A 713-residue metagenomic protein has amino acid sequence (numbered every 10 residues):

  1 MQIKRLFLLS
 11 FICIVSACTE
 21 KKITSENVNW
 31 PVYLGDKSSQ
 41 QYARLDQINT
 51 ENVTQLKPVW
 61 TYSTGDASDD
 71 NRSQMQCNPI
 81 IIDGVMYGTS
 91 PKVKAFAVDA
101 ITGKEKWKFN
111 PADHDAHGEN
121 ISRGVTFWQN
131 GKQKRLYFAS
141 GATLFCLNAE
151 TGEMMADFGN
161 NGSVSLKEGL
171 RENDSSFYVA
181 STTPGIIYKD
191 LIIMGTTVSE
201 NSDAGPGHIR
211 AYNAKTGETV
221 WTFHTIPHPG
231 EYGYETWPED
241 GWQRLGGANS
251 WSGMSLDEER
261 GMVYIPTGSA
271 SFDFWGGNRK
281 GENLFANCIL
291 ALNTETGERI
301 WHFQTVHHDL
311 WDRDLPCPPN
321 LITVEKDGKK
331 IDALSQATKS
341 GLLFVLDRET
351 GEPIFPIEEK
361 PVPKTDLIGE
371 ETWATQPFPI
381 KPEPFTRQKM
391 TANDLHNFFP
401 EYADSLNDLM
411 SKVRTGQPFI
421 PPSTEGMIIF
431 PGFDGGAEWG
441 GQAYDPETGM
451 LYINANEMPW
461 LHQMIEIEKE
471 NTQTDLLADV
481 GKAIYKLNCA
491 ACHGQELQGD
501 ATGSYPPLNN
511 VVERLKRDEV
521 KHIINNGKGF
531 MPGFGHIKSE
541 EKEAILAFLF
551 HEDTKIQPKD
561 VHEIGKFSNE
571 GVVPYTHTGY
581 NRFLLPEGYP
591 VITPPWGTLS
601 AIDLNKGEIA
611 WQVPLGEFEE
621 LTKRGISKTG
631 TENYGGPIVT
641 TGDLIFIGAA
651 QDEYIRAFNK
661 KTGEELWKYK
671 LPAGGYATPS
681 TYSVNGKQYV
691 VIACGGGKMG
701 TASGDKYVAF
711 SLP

Functional and structural regions predicted by a protein language model:
Q2-L9: Sec-dependent signal peptide recognition, specifically the positively charged N-region followed immediately by
V15-A17: C-terminal motif of bacterial Sec signal peptides marking the signal peptidase cleavage site
K22, K37-R44, A67-N71, F96 (+2 more regions): Short, solvent-exposed loop/turn elements at domain surfaces
I23-D66, I81, S600-I602: Mature N-terminal segment immediately following signal peptide/propeptide cleavage in secreted/periplasmic
W30-L34, R72-K92, G118-T143, F177-N201 (+10 more regions): Repeat-blade elements of multi-bladed beta-propeller folds
D36, N393-N407, S411, Q417-P422 (+4 more regions): Periplasmic c-type cytochrome electron-transfer domains
V53-G65, A95-D115, L144-S176, H208-R244 (+14 more regions): Extracytoplasmic/lumenal domain signature
A180, M262, D475-D479, A483-K486 (+3 more regions): Extracytoplasmic electron-transfer domains, predominantly the class I c-type cytochrome c fold
